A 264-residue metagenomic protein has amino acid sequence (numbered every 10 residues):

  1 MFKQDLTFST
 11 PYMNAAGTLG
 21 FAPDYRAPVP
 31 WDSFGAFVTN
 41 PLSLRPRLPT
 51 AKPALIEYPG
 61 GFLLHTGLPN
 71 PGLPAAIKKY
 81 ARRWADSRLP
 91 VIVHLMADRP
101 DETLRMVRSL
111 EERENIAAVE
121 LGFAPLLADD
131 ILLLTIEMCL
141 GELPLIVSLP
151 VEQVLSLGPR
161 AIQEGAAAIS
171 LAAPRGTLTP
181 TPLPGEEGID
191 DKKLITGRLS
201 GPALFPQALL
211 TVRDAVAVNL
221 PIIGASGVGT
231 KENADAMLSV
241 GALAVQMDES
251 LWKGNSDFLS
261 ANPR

Functional and structural regions predicted by a protein language model:
M1-L89: N-terminal capping/small domains of soluble enzymes
L19, H94-D98, S148-L155, L220-E232: Glycine-rich beta-to-alpha transition loops that act as phosphate-gripper elements at the mouths of alpha/beta enzyme
P23-P28, L104-L110, E152-G165, R213-V218 (+1 more regions): Catalytic cores of alpha/beta
T39-L44, A118-P125, A168-T177, G227-A261: Glycine-rich phosphate-binding active-site loops on the catalytic face of alpha/beta enzymes
P49-G60, D190-S200, L238-S239, A244-R264: C-terminal helical cap(s) of enzyme catalytic domains, especially alpha/beta-barrels
P59-L127: Active-site beta->alpha loop and helix N-cap motifs at the rims of alpha/beta catalytic domains
L63, G67-S87, L132-V151, L194-I222 (+1 more regions): Alpha-helix-loop-beta-strand connector modules within alpha/beta enzyme cores
F123-D130, L157-L220, K253-A261: Glycine/Thr-rich beta-alpha phosphate-binding loop at enzyme active sites
